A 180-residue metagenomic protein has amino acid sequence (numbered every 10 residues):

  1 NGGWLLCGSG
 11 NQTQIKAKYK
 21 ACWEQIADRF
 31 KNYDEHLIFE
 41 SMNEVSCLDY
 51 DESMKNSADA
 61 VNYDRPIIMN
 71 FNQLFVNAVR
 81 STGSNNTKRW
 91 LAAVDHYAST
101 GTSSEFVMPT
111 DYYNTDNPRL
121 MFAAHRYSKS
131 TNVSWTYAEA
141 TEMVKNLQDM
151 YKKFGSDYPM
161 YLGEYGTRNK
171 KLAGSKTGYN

Functional and structural regions predicted by a protein language model:
N1-W90, D95-S103: Active-site mouth of glycoside hydrolases
R65-N70, L74, S81, N86-A173: Glycoside hydrolase catalytic-domain groove-lining segments
N180: Extended, alpha-helix-rich binding/interface surfaces that flank or overlap catalytic cores and mediate recognition
